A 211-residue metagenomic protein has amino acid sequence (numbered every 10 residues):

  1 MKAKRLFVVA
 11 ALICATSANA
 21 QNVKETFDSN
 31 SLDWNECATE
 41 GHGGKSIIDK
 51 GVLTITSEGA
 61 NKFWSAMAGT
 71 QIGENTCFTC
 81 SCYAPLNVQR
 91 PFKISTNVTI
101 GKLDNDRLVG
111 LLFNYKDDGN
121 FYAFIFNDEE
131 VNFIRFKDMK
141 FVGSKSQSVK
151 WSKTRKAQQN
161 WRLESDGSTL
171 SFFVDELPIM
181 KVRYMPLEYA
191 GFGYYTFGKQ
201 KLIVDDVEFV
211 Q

Functional and structural regions predicted by a protein language model:
R5-C14: Sec-dependent N-terminal signal peptides
A20-G41: Extracellular carbohydrate-recognition regions
F27, D205-F209: Extracellular beta-strand elements of beta-rich domains used for carbohydrate recognition/degradation or cell-matrix
F27, I94-T96, T154-D166, L170-F172: Short tryptophan-centered beta-strand motifs in secreted/extracellular beta-sheet-rich domains of glycan-recognition
G59-F136: Secretory/extracellular carbohydrate-interaction modules and structurally similar beta-sandwich "look-alikes"
D138-N160: Short, aromatic/His-centered strand-loop micro-motif at the edge of beta-sheets
F173-L177: Short strand-turn-strand beta-turns centered on an Asx-Gly dipeptide
V182-D205: Flexible glycan-contacting loops in extracellular carbohydrate-active proteins
